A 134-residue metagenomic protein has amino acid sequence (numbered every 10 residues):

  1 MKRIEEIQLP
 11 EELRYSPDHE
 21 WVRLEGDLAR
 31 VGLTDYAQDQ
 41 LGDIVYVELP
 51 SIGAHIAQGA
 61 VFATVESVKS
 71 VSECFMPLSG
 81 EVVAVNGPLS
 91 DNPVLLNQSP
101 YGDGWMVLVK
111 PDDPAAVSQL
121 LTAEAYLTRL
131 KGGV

Functional and structural regions predicted by a protein language model:
M1-V61, V94, Q98-M106, K110-V134: Acidic, low-complexity mobile loops and tails
R14, E48, E66, S72-M76: Small beta-strand-rich domains/subdomains or short beta-sheet motifs embedded in larger alpha/beta proteins
V22-L24, V68, V85-P88: Residue-level recognition of beta-strand microenvironments
D35-A37, K69, L78: Short glycine-rich, polar/acidic loop-and-turn segments at beta strand-coil junctions
S51-V65, M76, E81-A84: Short, well-structured beta-strand-loop connectors
F62-T64, V71, D91-P93: Short histidine
S79, V83-A84, S90-N97: Charged, amphipathic alpha-helical coiled-coil/dimerization segments
